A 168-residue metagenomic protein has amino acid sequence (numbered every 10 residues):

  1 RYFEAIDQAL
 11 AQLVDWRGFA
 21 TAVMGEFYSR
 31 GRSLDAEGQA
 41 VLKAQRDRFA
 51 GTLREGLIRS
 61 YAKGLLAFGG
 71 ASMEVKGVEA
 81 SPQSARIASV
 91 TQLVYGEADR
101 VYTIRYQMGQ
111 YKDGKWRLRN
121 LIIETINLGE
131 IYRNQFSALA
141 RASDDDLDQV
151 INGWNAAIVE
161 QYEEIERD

Functional and structural regions predicted by a protein language model:
R1-Y61: Early exported N-terminus immediately downstream of N-terminal targeting peptides
A20, M24, G69, T103 (+3 more regions): Generic, ordered loop/turn and secondary-structure boundary motif
V23, F27, G77, P82 (+4 more regions): Solvent-exposed, flexible loop/coil residues
D47-L53, L57-Y102, A157-D168: Surface-exposed, charged secondary-structure patches
V94-Y95, G109-D113, S137-A142: Short, low-complexity, polar/charged sequence segments that are solvent-exposed and flexible
V101-E130: Short beta-strand edge/turn micro-motifs at domain boundaries
N120-D168: Low-complexity, intrinsically disordered terminal/linker segments enriched in charged and Gly/Pro repeats
